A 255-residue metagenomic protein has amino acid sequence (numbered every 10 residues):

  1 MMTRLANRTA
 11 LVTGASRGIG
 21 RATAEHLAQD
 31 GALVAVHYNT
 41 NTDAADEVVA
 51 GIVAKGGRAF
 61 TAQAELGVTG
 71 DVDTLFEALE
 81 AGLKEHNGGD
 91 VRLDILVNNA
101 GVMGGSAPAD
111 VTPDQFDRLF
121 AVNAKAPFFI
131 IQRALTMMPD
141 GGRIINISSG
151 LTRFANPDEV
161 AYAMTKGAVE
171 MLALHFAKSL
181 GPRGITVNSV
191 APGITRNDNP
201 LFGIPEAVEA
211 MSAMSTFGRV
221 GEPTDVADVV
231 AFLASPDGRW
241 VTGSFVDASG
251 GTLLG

Functional and structural regions predicted by a protein language model:
T9, S16-R17: Conserved glycine-rich cofactor-binding loop
A107-P108, T112-D117, P200, V208-M211: Substrate-binding pocket helix/loop in short-chain dehydrogenase/reductase
I131, T165, A173: Active-site helix of classical SDR
T136-M137, K178-P182, R239: Alpha-helical segment proximal to the catalytic Tyr-Lys
S149: Residue(s) in the substrate-gating loop at a strand-loop-helix junction that position the organic substrate next
F154, A231, T242-G255: Short C-terminal tail/terminal secondary-structure segment of NAD(P)H-dependent dehydrogenase/reductase domains
D158, P182, S189-S215, D225 (+1 more regions): A glycine/serine/threonine-rich, flexible loop-to-helix segment that serves as the NAD(P) cofactor-binding "lid"
